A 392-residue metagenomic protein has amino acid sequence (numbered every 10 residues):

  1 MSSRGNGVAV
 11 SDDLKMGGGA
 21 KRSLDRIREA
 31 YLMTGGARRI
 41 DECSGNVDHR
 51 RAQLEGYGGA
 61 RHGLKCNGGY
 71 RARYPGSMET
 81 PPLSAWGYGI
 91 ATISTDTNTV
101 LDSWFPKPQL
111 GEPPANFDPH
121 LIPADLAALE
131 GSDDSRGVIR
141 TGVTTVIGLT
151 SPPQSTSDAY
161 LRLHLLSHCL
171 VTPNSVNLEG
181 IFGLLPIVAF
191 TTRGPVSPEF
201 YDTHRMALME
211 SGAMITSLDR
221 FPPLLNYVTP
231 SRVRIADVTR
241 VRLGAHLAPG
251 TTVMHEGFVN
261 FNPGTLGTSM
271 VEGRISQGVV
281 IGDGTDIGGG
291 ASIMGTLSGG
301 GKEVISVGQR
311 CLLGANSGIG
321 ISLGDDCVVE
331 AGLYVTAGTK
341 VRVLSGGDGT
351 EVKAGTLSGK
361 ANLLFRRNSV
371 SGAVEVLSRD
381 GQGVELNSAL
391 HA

Functional and structural regions predicted by a protein language model:
S2-S3, V10, G19-K21, I27-E29 (+5 more regions): Terminal amphipathic alpha-helical/low-complexity segments used for targeting or macromolecular assembly
D13-L14: Alpha-helix boundary/capping motif
V233, T239-V241, A245-L247, T251-V253 (+8 more regions): A structural motif detector for beta-strand N-caps
G318-G320, Y334-T336, V341, V370-G372: Short Gly/Pro-enriched loop/turn and capping motifs at secondary-structure junctions
T339-G355: A conserved acidic, glycine/proline-rich C-terminal tail/linker
